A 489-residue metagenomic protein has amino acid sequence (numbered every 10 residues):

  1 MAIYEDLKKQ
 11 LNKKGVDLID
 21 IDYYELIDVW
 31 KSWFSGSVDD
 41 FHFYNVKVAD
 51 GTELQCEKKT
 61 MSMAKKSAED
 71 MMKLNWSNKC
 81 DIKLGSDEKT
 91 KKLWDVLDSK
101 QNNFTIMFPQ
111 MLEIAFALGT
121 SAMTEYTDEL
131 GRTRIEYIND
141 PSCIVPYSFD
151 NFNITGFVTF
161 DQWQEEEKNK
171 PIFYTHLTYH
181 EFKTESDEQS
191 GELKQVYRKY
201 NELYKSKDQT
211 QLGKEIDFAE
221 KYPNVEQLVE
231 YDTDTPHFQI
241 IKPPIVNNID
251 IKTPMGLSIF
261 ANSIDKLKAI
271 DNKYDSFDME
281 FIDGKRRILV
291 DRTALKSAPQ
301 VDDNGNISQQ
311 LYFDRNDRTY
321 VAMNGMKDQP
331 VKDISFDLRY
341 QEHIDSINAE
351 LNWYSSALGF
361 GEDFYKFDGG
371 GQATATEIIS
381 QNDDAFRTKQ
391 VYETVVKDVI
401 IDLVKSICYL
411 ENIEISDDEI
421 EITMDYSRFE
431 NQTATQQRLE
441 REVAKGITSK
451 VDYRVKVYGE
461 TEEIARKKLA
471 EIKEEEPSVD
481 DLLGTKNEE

Functional and structural regions predicted by a protein language model:
M1-T155, D161-E167: Extended, helix-rich architectural segments
D28, S32-K58, A322-A357, A373-D398 (+1 more regions): Extended, non-catalytic structural segments that build the interaction scaffolds of large macromolecular assemblies
A122-P254: Extended, regular secondary-structure scaffolds
I216-S380, L410, E421-M424: Extended, charged amphipathic alpha-helical segments
L267, Q329, Q436-E489: Activation/maturation switch segments at domain boundaries
R286, A385-I401, S406, I472-E489: Long, compositionally biased
G361-F367, E414-I420, E460-E471: Short, surface-exposed acidic
K405-I413: Substrate-recognition/cap regions that form aromatic- and gly/pro-loop-enriched pockets for small-molecule ligands
